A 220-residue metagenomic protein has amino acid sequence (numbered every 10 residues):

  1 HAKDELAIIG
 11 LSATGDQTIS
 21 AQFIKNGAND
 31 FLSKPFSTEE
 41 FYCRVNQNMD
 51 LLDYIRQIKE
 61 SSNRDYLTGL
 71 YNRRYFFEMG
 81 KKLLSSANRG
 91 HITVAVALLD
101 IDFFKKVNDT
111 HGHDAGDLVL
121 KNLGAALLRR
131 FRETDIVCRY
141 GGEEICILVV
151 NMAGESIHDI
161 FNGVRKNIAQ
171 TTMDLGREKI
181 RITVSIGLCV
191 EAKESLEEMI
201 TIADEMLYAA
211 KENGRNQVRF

Functional and structural regions predicted by a protein language model:
K59-E60, R73-I92, G124-R132, V150: Short regulatory alpha-helical coupling segments that immediately precede and/or link into cyclic nucleotide signaling
K59-E78, L99-H113, K121: Conserved nucleotide-binding and Mg2+-coordinating catalytic segments in signaling enzymes
M79-D114, L127, C138: Active-site-proximal structural segments of metal-dependent nucleotidyl cyclase/transferase enzymes
A115-I136, E144, G163, I168: Active-site-proximal alpha-helical element of nucleotidyl cyclase-like catalytic domains and analogous helices
I136-R139, I180: A short pre-motif secondary-structure segment
L148-I157, G176-K179, V184-T201: Catalytic strand-loop-helix junctions within cyclic-nucleotide turnover domains
H158, N162, C189-F220: Catalytic-core segments of nucleotide cyclases and related cyclic-nucleotide turnover enzymes
